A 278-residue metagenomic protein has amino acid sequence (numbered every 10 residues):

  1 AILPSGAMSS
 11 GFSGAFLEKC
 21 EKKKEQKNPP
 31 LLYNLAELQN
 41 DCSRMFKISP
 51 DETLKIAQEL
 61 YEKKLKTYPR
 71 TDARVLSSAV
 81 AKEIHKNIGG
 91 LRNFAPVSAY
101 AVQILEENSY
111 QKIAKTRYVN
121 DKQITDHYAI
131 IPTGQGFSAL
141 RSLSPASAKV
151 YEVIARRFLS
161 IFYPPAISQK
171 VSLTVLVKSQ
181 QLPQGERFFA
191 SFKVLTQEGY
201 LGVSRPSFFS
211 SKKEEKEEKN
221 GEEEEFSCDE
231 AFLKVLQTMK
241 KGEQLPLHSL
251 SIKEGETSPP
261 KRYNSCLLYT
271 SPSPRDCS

Functional and structural regions predicted by a protein language model:
A1-L267: Toprim catalytic domain recognition across nucleic-acid enzymes
Y269-S278: Single conserved hydrophobic/aromatic residue that forms the stacking wall/gate of nucleotide- or nucleobase-binding
